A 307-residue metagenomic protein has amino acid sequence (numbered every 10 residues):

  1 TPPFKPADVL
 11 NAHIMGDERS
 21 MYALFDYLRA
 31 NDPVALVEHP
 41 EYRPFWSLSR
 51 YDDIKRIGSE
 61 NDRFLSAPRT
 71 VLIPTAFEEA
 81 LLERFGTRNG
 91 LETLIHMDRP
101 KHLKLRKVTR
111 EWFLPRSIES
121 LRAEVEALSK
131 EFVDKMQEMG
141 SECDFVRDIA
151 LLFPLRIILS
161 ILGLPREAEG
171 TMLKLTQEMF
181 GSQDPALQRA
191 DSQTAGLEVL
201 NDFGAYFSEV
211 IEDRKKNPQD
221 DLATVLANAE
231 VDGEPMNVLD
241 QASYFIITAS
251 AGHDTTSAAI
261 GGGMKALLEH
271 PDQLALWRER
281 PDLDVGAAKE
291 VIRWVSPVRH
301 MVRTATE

Functional and structural regions predicted by a protein language model:
T1-E307: Cytochrome P450
